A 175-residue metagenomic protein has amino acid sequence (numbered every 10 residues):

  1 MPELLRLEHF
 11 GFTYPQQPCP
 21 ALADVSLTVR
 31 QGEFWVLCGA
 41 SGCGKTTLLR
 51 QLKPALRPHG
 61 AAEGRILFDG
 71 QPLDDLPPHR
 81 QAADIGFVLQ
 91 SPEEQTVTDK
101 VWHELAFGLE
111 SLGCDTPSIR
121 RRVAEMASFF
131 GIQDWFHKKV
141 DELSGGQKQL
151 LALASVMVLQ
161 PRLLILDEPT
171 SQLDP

Functional and structural regions predicted by a protein language model:
M1-L7, F12-D24, L56-H59, D75-P77: A short, flexible loop at the N-terminus of ABC-type nucleotide-binding domains that lies
C38-A40: The feature captures the beta-strand-to-loop junction immediately N-terminal to the Walker
A61-P72: Conserved ABC transporter NBD signature motif
P117-W135: Conserved ABC ATPase "signature" region
K139-L143, Q147: Conserved ABC ATPase signature
Q160: Conserved catalytic motifs of ABC-family nucleotide-binding domains
L164-D167: Catalytic Walker B motif of ABC-type/P-loop ATPase nucleotide-binding domains
